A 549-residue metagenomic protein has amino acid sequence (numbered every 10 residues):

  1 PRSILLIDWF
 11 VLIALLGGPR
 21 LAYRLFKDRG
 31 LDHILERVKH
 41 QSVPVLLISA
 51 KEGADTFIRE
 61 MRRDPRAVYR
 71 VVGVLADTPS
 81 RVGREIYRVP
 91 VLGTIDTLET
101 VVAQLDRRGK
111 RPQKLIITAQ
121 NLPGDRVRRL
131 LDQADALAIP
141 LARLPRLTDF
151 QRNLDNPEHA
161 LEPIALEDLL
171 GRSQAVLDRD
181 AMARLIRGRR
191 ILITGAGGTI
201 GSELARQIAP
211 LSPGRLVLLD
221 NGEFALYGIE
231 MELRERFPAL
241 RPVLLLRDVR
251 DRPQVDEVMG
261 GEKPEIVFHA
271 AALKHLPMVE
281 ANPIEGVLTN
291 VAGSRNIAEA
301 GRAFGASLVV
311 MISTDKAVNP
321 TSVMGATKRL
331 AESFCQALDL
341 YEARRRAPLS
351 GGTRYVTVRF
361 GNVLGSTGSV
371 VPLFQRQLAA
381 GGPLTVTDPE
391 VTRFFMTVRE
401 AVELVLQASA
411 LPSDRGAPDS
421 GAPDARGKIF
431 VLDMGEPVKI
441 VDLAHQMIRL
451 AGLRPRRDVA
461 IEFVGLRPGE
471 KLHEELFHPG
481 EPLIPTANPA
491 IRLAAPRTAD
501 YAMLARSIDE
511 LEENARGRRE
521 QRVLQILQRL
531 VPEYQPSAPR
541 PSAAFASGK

Functional and structural regions predicted by a protein language model:
P1-L47: Aromatic-rich membrane-interfacial microdomains
V43-V82: Acidic, Ser/Thr-rich low-complexity segments on the non-lumenal side of membrane proteins
V82, I95, G124-R190, R302: Flexible, Lys/Arg-rich cytosolic regulatory linkers and terminal tails that connect or flank
G93-D96, R247: Cofactor-binding loops of NAD(P)H-dependent oxidoreductases, dominated by short-chain dehydrogenase/reductases
D106-K114, P213-G214, M259-F268, A306: Proline-aspartate-enriched helix->loop->beta-strand connector
Q113, A337, Y341-K549: Strand-loop microenvironment adjacent to phosphate/nucleotide-handling motifs in alpha/beta enzyme folds
R152-N153, K263, H269, L273-E332 (+2 more regions): Conserved Rossmann-fold NAD(P)-dependent oxidoreductase catalytic core, especially the SDR/UDP-sugar
L154-E167, G171-K263: N-terminal Rossmann/SDR dinucleotide-binding element
